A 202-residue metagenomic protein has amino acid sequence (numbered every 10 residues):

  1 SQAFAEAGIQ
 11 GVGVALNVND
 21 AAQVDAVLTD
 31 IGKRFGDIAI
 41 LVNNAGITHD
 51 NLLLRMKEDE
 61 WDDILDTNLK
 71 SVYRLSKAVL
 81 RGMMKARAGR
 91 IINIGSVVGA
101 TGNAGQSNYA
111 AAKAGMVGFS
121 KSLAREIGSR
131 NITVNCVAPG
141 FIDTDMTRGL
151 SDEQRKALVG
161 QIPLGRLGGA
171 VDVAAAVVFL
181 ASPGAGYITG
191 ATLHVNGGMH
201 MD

Functional and structural regions predicted by a protein language model:
G36, G128, T133, I188-G190 (+1 more regions): Short, small/polar-rich loop/turn modules that mediate ligand/substrate recognition or access, typified
L52-L53, K57-L65, L158: Substrate-binding pocket helix/loop in short-chain dehydrogenase/reductase
S76, A112, S120: Active-site helix of classical SDR
R81, R125-S129, G186: Alpha-helical segment proximal to the catalytic Tyr-Lys
S96: Residue(s) in the substrate-gating loop at a strand-loop-helix junction that position the organic substrate next
T101-A104, V178, T189-D202: Short C-terminal tail/terminal secondary-structure segment of NAD(P)H-dependent dehydrogenase/reductase domains
I162-V173, G184: A conserved structural motif in NAD(P)-dependent oxidoreductases
